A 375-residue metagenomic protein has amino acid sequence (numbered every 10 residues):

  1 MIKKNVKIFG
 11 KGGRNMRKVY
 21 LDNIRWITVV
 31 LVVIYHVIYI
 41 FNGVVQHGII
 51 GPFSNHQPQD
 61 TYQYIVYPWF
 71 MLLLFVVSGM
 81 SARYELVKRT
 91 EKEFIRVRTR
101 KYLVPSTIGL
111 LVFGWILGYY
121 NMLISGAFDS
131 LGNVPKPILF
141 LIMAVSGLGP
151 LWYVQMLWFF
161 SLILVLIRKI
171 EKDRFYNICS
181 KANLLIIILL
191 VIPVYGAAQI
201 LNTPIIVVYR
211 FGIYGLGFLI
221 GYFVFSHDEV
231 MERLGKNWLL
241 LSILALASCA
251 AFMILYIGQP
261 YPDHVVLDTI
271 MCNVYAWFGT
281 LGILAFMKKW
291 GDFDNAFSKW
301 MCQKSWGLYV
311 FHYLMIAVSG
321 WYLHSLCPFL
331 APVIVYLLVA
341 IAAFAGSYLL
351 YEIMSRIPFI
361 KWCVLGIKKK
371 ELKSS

Functional and structural regions predicted by a protein language model:
M1-P193, N202-I205, K299, L326-S375: Membrane-cytosol interface segments of multi-pass membrane proteins, especially ER/Golgi lipid-handling enzymes
V19, N23-W26, F211-Y214, L240-I243 (+3 more regions): Alpha-helical transmembrane segments of integral membrane proteins
L31-I34, L73-F75, G217, V224 (+3 more regions): Hydrophobic residues within membrane-embedded alpha-helical segments of Major Facilitator Superfamily
Q59-L72, L141-M156, A197-G217, R233 (+2 more regions): Interfacial loop-to-helix transition and helix-capping segments at the boundaries of transmembrane helices
S78-A82, F159, I163, I167 (+4 more regions): Transmembrane alpha-helical segments
R98-S106, N237-A245, K304, L308: Junctions where cytoplasmic loops transition into the N-terminal start of transmembrane alpha-helices in multi-pass
G109, L246-I357: Alpha-helical transmembrane segments of multi-pass integral membrane proteins
I167-P262: Aromatic-enriched alpha-helical transmembrane segments of multi-pass intramembrane proteins
